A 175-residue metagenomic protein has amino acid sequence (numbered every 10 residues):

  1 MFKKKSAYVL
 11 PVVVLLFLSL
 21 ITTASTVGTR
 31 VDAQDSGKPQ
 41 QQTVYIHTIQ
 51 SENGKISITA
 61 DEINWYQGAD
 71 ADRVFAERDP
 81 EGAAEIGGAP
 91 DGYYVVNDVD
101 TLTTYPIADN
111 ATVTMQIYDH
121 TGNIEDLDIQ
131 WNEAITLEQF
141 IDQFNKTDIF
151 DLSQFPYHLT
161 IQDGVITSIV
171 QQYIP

Functional and structural regions predicted by a protein language model:
F2-G28: Sec-dependent N-terminal signal peptides of Gram-positive bacterial secreted proteins and lipoproteins
V27-P175: Solvent-exposed hydroxyl-ligand-binding patches built from regularly spaced Ser/Thr and small hydrophobics
